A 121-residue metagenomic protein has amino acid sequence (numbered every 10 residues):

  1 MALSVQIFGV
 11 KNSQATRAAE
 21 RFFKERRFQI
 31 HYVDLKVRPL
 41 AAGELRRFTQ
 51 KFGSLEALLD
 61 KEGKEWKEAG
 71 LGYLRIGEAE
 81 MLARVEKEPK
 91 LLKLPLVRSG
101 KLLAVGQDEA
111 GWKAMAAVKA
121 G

Functional and structural regions predicted by a protein language model:
M1-G9, K113-A120: Long, low-complexity, intrinsically disordered polar/charged segments
A2-R26, I30-R38: Local sequence-structure signature of Cys/Sec-based thiol-disulfide redox active-site neighborhoods
V37-G121: Thiol/selenol-based redox catalytic cores and closely related redox-interacting motifs
